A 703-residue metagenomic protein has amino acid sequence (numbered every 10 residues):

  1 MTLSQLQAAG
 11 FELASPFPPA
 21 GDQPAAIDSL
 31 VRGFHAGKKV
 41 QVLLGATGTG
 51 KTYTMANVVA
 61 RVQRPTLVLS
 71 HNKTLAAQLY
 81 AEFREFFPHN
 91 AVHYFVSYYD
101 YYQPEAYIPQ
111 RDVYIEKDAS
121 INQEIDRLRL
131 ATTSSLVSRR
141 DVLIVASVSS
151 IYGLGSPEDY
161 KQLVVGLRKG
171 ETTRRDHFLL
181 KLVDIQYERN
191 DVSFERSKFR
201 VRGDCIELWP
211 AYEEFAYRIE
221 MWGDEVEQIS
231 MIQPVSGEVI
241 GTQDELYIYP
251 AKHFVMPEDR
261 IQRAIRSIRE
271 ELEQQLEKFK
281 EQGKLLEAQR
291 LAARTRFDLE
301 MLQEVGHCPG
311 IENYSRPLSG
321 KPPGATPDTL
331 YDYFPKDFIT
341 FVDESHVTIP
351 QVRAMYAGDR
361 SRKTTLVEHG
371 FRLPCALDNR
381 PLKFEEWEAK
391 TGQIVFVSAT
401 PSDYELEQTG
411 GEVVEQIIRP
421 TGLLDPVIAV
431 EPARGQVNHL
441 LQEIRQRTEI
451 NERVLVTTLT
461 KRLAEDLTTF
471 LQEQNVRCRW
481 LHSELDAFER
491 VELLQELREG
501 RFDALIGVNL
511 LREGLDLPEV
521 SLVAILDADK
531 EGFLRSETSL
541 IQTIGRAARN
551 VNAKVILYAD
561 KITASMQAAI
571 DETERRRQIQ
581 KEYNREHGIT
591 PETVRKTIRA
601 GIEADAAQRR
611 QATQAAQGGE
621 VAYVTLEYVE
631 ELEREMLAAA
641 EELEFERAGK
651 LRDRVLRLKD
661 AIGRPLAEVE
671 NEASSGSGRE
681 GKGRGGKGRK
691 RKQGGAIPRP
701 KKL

Functional and structural regions predicted by a protein language model:
T2-L44: Conserved pre-motif I regulatory segment
A8, F95-E449, T468, R512 (+1 more regions): N-terminal cationic and glycine-rich segments that engage phosphates or anionic surfaces
H35-V42, Q63-P65, R140-V142, E452-R453: Pre-Walker A (Motif I) flank of P-loop NTPase domains
A36-V58: Walker A/P-loop
V42, P88-Y98, Y102, G310 (+4 more regions): Conserved RecA-like helicase motor-core motifs
P65-A77, Y94-F95, Q282-E287, R447-T469: Conserved strand-helix element at the start of the C-terminal RecA-like helicase core
P157-Q162, T458-E484, R657, A661: Conserved helicase motor "Helicase C" RecA-like lobe of SF1/SF2 P-loop NTPases
E465-D466, L485-V508: Conserved helicase ATPase core of P-loop NTP-dependent helicases/translocases
